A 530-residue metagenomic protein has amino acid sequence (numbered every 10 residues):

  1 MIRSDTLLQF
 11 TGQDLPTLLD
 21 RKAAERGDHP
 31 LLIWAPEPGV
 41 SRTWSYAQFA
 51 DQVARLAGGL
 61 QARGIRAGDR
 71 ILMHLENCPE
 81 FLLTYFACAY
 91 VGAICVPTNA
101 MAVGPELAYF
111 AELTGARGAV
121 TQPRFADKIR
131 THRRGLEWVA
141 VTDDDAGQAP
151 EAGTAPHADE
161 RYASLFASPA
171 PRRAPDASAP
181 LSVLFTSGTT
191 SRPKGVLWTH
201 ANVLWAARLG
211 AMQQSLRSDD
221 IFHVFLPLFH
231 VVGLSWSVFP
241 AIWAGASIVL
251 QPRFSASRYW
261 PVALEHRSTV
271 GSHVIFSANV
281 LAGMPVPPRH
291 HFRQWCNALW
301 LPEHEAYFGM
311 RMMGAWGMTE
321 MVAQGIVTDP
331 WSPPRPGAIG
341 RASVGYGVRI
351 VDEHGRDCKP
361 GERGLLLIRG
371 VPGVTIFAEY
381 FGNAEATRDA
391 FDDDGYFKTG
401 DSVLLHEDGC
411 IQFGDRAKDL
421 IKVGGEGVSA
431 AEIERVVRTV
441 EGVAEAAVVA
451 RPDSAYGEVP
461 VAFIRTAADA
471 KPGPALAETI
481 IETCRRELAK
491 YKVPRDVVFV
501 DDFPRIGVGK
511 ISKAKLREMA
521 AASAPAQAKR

Functional and structural regions predicted by a protein language model:
M1-R63, V91, G135, A146 (+4 more regions): N-lobe entry segment of adenylate-forming
G27-P30, A140-V141, A158-E160, F166-F185 (+2 more regions): Conserved pre-ATP/AMP-binding loop-to-beta segment of ANL
D28, L32-C78, L82-F86, V103-A108 (+1 more regions): Conserved AMP-binding/adenylate-forming core of the ANL superfamily
P38-R42, A126-A177, M284, Q294: ANL superfamily adenylate-forming
T43-A47, L181-W205: Conserved AMP-binding A3 loop
A102, A108, A119-T121, V348 (+7 more regions): AMP-binding/adenylate-forming catalytic core of the ANL superfamily
L204-I221, F229-V270, M284: Conserved AMP-binding/adenylation subdomain of ANL enzymes
E265-H273, A278-G337, G347, H354: Gly/Ser/Thr-rich phosphate-binding loop
